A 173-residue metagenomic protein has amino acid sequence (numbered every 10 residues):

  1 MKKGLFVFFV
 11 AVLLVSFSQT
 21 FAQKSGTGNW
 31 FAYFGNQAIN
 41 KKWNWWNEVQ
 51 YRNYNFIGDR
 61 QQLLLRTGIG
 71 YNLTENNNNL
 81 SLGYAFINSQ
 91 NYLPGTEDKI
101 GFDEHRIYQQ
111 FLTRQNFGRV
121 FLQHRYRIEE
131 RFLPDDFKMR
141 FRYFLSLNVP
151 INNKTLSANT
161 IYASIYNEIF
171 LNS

Functional and structural regions predicted by a protein language model:
M1-T27: Bacterial Sec-dependent N-terminal signal peptides
Q23-Q90: Start-of-domain marker
S25, K41-K42, T74-N77, N116-F121 (+1 more regions): Short loop/turn motifs that connect adjacent beta-strands in outer-membrane beta-barrel proteins
T27-N29, Q61-L63, D103-I107, F137-Y143: Residues that define the transmembrane beta-barrel architecture of outer-membrane proteins
Y33-Q37, T67-Y71, Q109-Q115, I128 (+1 more regions): Residues on the lipid-exposed face of transmembrane beta-strands in outer-membrane beta-barrel proteins
N47, L80-L82, F111, H124-Y126 (+1 more regions): Membrane-embedded beta-strand positions of outer-membrane beta-barrel proteins
V49-N55, Y84-Q90, Q115-F117, I128-F132 (+1 more regions): Transmembrane beta-strands of outer-membrane beta-barrel pores
Q123-S173: Outer-membrane beta-barrel transmembrane domain signature
